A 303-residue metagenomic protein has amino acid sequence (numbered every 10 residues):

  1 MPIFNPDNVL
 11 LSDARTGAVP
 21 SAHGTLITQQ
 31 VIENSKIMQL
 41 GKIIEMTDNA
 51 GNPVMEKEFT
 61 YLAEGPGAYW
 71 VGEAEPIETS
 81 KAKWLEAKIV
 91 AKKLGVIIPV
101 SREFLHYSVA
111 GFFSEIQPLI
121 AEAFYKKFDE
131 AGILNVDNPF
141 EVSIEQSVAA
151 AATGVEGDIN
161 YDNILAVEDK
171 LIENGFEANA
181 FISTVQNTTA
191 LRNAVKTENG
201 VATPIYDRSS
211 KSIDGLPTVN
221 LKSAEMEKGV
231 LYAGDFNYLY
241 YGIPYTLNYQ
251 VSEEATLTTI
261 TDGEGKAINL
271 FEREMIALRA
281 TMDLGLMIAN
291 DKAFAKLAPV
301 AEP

Functional and structural regions predicted by a protein language model:
M1-T25, K42-I43, K266-P303: Protruding loop/beta-arch "assembly-hinge" segments enriched in small, turn-prone residues
T16-V96, N160, A293: Assembly/oligomerization interface modules of large self-assembling protein complexes
N49, T60-A63, S101, T184-Q186 (+2 more regions): Structured loops at beta-to-helix junctions and adjacent beta-edge loops in soluble globular domains
P53, K81, K92, G175-E177 (+3 more regions): A short, structural micro-pattern
G65-G67, G95, F104, K126 (+3 more regions): Short loop/turn segments at secondary-structure transitions that flank enzyme active sites
G67-V71, S108, A190-N193, M287-A289: Short helix/loop capping segments that flank catalytic or ligand/cofactor-binding pockets
V96-N174, K296-P303: Alpha-helical scaffold segments that mediate packing/assembly in large oligomeric complexes
G154-F271, I276, M282: Extended oligomerization regions of viral-like shell subunits
